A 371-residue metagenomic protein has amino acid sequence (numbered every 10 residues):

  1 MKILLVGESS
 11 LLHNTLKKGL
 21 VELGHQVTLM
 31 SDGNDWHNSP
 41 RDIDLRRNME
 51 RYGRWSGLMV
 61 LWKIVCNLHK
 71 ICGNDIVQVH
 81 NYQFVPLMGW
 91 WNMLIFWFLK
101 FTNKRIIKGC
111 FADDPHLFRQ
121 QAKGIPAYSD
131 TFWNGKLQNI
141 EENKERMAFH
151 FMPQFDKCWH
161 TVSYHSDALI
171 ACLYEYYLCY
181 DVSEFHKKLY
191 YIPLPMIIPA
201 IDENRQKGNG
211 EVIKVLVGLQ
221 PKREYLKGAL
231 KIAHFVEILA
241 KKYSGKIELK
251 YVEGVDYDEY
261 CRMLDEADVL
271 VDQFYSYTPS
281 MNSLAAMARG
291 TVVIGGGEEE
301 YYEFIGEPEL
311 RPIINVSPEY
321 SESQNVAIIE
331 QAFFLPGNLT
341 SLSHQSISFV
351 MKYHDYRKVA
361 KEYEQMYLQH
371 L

Functional and structural regions predicted by a protein language model:
K2-V6, L68-G89, R105-K108, V269: Short N-terminal targeting/anchoring amphipathic segment
V65-C72, L94-F101, R105, T131-L169: Membrane-proximal helix-turn-helix segments that form the acceptor-binding/catalytic region of lipid-linked
F118, R146-K188, H234: A short, active-site helix/loop in glycosyltransferases that binds the activated sugar's phosphate group
L178-V255: Conserved catalytic-core segment of nucleotide-activated headgroup transferases in glycan assembly
D265-T278, T291: Acidic donor-binding loop of glycosyltransferase active sites
V292-Y301: Short hydrophobic beta-strand element within catalytic cores of glycosyltransferases and related nucleotide-activated
E303-I329: Change "using UDP/GDP/dTDP sugars" to "using nucleotide sugars
F334-L368: A charged, aromatic-enriched C-terminal amphipathic alpha-helix characteristic of glycosyltransferases across folds
